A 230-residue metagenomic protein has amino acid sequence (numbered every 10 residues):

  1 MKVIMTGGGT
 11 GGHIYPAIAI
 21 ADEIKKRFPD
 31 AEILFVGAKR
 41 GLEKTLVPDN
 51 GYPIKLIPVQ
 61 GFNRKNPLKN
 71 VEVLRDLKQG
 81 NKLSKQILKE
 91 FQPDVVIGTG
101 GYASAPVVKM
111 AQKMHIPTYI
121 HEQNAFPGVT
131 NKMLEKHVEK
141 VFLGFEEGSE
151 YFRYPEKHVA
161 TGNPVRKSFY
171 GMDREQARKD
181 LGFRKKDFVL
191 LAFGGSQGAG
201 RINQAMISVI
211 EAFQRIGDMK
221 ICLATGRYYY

Functional and structural regions predicted by a protein language model:
V3-T10, D30-L77, N81, G162 (+1 more regions): Conserved nucleotide-sugar phosphate-binding/catalytic loop shared by glycosyltransferases and other
M5, F35, G98, A160 (+2 more regions): A structural signal for the hydrophobic beta-strands that form the central parallel beta-sheet of Rossmann-like
M5, L42, P53, Q112-E175: Active-site-proximal region of nucleotide-activated glycan assembly enzymes, centered on histidine/acidic-rich loops
H13-I24: Short amphipathic alpha-helix
F28, Q86-Q92, F183-K185: Glycine-rich phosphate-binding loop signature in dinucleotide/nucleotide-binding domains
I33-A38, F142-E146, K220-G226: Short internal beta-strands
G41, L46, N50, R174-K179 (+1 more regions): Donor-nucleotide binding loops and adjacent catalytic segments primarily of GT-B fold Leloir glycosyltransferases
L83-V96, S104-Y119, K132-H137: Glycosyltransferases and closely related glycan-assembly transferases that use nucleotide-activated donors
